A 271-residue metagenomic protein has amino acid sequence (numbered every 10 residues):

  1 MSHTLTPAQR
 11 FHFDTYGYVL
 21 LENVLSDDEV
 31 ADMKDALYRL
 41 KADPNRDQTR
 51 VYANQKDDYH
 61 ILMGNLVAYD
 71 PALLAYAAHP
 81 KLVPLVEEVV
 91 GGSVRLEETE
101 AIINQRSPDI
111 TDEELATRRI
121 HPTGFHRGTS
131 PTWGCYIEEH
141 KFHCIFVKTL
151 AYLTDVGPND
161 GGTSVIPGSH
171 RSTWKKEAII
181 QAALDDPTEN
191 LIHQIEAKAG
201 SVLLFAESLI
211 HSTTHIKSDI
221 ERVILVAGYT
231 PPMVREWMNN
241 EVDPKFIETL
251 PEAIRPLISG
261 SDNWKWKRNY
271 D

Functional and structural regions predicted by a protein language model:
M1-T15, E22-C135: Non-heme Fe(II)-dependent double-stranded beta-helix
L25-D27, A101-N104, S130, V156-P158 (+3 more regions): Short, solvent-exposed loop/turn segments at secondary-structure junctions
R46-T49, I179, V202, L209-D271: Non-heme Fe(II)/2-oxoglutarate
T99-A101, T149-A151, L225-Y229: A structural signal for short, well-ordered beta-strand segments
E114-R119, G128-S130, R171-A182, E248-L257: Mobile, glycine-enriched helix-loop/loop "lid" segments at the mouths of ligand-binding/catalytic clefts that gate
P122-S130, I166, L209-T214, A227: Histidine-centered catalytic micro-motifs
W133-E139, N190-L191: Short, P/G- and charge-enriched loop/turn segments at secondary-structure junctions
H143-F146, T154-T214, E252: Double-stranded beta-helix
